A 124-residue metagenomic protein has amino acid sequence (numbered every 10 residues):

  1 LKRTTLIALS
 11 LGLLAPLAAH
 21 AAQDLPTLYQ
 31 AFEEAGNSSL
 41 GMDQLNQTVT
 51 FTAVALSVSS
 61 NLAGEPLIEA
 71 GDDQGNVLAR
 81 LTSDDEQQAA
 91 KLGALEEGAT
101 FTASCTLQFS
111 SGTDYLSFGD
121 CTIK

Functional and structural regions predicted by a protein language model:
L1-I7: Bacterial N-terminal signal peptides that target proteins for export
A8-P16: Bacterial N-terminal signal peptides
A21-K124: OB-fold and OB-like single-stranded nucleic-acid-recognition modules and their adjacent interaction interfaces
